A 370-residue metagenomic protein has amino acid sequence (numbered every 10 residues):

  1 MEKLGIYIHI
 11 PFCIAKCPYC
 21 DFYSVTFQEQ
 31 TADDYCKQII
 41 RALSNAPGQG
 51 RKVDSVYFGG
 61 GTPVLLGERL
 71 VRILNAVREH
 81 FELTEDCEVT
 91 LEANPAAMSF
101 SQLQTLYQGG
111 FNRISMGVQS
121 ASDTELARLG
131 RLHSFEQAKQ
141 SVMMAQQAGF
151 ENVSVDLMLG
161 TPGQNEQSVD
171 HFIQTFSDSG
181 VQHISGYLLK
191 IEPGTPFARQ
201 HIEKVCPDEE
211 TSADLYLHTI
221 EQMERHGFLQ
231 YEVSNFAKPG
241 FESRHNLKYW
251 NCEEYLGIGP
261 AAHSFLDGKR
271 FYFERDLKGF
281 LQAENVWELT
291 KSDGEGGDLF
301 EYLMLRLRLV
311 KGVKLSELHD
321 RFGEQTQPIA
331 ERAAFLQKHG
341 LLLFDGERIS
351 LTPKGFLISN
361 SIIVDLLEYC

Functional and structural regions predicted by a protein language model:
E2-I10: Immediate flanking context of iron-sulfur cluster ligation sites
K3, S24-A46, K52-E324: C-terminal scaffold of the Radical SAM
G5, A330-A334, L366: Auxiliary N-terminal substrate/complex-recognition segments of SAM-dependent methyltransferases
P11-F22: Local cysteine-cluster metal-coordination motifs and their immediate loop/turn environment, predominantly Fe-S cluster
G323-Q337: Short amphipathic alpha-helical interaction segments
K338-E347: A short, conserved structural fragment
R348-T352: Minor-groove-contacting beta-hairpin "wing" of winged helix-turn-helix DNA-binding domains
K354-C370: Short, amphipathic alpha-helical interaction segments positioned at domain boundaries
